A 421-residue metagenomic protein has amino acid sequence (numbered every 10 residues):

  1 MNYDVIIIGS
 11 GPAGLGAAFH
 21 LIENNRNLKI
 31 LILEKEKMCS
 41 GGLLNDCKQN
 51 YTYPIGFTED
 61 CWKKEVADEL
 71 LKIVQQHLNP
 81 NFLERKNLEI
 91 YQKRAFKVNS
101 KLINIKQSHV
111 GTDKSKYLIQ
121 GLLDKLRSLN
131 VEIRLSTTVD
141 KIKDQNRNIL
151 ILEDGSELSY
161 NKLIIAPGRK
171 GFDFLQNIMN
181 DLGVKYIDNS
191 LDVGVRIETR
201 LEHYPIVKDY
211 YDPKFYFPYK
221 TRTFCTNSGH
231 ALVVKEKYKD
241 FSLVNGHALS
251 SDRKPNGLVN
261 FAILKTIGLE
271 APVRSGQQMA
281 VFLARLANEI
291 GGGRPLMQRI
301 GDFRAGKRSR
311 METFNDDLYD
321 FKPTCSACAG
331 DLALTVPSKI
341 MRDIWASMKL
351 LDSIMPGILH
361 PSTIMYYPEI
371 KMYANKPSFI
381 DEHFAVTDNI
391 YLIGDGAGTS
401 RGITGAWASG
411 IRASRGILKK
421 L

Functional and structural regions predicted by a protein language model:
M1-E65, K86-K93, V98-L421: Residues forming the flavin
W62, V66-V74: Conserved catalytic/binding loops enriched for acidic/polar residues
F82: Aromatic/acidic polysaccharide-binding cleft in carbohydrate-active enzymes
